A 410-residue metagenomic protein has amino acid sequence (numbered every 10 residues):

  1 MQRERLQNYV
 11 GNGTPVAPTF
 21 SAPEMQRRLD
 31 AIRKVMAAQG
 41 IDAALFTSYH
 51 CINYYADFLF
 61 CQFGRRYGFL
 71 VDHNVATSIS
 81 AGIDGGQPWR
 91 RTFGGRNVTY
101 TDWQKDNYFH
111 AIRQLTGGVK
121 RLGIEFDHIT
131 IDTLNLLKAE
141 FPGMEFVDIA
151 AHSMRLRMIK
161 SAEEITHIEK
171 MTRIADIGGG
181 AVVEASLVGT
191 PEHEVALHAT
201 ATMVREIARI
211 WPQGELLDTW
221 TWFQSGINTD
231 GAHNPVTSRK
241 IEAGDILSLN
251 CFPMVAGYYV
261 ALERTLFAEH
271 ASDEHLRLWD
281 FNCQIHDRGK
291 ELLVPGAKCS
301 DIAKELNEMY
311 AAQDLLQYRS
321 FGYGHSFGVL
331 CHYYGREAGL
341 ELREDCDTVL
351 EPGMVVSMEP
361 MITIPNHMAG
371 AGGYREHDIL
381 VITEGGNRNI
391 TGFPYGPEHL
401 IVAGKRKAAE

Functional and structural regions predicted by a protein language model:
M1-E410: Active-site neighborhoods and metal-handling regions in enzymes and metal-associated proteins
